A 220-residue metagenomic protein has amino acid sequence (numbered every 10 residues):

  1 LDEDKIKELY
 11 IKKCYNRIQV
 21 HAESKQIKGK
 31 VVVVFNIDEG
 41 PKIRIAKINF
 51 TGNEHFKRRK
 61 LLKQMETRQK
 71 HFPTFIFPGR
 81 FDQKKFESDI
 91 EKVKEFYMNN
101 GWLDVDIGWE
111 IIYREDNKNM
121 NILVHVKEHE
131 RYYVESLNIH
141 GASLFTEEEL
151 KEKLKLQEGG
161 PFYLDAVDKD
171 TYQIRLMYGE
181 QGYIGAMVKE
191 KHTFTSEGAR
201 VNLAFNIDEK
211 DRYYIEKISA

Functional and structural regions predicted by a protein language model:
L1-A220: Interaction-mediating elements
